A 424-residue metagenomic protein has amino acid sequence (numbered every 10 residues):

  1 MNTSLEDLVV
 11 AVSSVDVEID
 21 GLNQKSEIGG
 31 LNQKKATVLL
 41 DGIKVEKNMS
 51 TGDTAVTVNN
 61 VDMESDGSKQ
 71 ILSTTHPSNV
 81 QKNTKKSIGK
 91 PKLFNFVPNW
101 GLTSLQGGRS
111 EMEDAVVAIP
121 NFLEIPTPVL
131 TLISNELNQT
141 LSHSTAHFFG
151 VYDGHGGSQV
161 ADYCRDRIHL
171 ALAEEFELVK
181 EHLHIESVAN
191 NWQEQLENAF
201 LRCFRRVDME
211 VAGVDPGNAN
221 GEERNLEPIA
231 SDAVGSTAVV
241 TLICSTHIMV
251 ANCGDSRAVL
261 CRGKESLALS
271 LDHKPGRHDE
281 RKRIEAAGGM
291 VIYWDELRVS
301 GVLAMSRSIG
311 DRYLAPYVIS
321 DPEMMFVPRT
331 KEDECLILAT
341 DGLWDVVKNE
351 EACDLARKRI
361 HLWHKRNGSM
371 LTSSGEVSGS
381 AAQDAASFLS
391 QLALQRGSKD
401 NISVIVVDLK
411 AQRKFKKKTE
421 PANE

Functional and structural regions predicted by a protein language model:
M1-E424: PP2C/PPM-type serine/threonine phosphatase catalytic domain
